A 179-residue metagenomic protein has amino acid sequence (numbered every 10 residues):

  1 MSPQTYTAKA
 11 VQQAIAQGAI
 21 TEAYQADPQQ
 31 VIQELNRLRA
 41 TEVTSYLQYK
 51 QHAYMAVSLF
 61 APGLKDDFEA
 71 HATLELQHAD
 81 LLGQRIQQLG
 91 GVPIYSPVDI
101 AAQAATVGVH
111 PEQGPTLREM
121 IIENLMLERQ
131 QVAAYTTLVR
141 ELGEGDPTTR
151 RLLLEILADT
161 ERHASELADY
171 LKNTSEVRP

Functional and structural regions predicted by a protein language model:
M1-P179: Iron-associated oxidoreductase/ferritin-like identity signal
